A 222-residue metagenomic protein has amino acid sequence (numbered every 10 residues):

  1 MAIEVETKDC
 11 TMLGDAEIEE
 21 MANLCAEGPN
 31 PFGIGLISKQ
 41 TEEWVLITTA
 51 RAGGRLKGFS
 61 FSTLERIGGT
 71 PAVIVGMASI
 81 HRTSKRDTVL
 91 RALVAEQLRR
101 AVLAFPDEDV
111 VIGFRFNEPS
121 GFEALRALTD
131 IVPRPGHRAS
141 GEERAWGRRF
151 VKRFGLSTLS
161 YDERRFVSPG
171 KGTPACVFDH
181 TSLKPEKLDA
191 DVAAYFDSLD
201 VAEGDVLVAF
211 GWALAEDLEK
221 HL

Functional and structural regions predicted by a protein language model:
M1-L13, S38, E42, V102-L222: Terminal substrate-recognition subdomain of acyl/acetyltransferases
T7-T83, A101, F116-E118: A conserved beta-strand-loop-helix scaffold within acyl/acetyltransferase catalytic domains
C25-P29, A52-G58, L90-V94, K184-D191: A short linear-motif detector with a strong N-terminal bias
A72, K85-D87, P106-D107: Short, solvent-exposed secondary-structure capping/transition elements
K85-A101: Conserved acetyl-CoA-binding loop-helix of GNAT-fold acetyltransferases
